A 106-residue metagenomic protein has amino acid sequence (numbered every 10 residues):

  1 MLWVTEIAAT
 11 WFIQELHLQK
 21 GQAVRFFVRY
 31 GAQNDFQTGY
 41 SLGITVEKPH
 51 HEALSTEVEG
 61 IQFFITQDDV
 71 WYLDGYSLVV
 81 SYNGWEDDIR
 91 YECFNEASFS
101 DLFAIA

Functional and structural regions predicted by a protein language model:
M1-Q22: Long, hydrophobic N-terminal alpha-helical segment
L2, L42, W71: Flexible, active-site-adjacent loop/turn segments at secondary-structure boundaries
K20-F64: Short, structured protein-protein interaction patches enriched in aromatics and acidic/basic residues, typified by
E47-A106: Acidic and generally charged, gly/proline-rich low-complexity regions
